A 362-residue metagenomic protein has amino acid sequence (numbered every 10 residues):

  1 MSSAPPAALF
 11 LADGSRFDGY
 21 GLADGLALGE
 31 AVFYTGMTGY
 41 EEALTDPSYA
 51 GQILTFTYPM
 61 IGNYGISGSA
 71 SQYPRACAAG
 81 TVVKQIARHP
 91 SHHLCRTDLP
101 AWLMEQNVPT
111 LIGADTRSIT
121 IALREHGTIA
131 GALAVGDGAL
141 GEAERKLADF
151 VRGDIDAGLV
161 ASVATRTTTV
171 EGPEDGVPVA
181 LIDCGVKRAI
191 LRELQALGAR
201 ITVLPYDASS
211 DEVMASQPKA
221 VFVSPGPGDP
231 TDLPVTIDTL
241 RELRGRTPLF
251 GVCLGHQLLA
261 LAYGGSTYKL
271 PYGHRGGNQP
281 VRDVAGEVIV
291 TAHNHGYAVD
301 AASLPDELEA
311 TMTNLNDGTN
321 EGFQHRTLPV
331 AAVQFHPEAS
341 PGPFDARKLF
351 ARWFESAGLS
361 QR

Functional and structural regions predicted by a protein language model:
M1-D207, D211, S216, P230 (+2 more regions): RNA-binding accessory domains that recognize and position tRNA/RNA substrates
P109, P178, P248-F250, S266 (+1 more regions): Proline-centered loop/turn at the N-terminus of a beta-strand
D115, C253, H295, H336: Active-site glycine-centered loops adjacent to acidic/histidine catalytic or metal-binding residues that shape
P178-D183, T291-A292, A331-F335: Active-site-proximal beta-strand elements of phosphoester/diester hydrolases
A220, S224-V290, A298, G342-A357: Cysteine-nucleophile active-site neighborhood
E287-L328: Catalytic beta-strand/loop cores that center a nucleophilic Ser/Cys/Thr and support acyl-enzyme chemistry
G322-L359: A glycine-centered loop/beta-turn motif at secondary-structure junctions
